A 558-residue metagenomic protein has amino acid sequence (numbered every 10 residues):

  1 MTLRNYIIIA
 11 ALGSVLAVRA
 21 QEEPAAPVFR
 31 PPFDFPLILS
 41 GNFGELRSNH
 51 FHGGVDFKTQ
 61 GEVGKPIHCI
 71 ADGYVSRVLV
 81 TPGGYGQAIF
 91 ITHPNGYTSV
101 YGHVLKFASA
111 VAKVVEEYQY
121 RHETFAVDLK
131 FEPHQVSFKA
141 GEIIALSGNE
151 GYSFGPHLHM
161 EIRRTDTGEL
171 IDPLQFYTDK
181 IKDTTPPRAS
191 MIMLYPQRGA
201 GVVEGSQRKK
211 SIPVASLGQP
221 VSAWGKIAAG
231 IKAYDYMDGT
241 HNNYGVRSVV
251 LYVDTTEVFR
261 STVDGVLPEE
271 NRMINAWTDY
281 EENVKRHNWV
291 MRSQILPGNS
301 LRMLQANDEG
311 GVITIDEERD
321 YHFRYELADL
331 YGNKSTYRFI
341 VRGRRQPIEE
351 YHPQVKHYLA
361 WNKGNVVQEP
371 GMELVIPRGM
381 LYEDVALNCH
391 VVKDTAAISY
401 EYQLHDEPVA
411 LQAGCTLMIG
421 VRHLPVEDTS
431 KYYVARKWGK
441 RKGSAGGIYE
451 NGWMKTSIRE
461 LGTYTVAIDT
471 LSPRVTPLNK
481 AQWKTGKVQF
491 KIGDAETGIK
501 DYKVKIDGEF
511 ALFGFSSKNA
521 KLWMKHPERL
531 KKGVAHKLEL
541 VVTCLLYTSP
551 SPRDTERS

Functional and structural regions predicted by a protein language model:
A20-T98, L105-F107, F125-H134, K139-A140 (+2 more regions): Surface-exposed, glycine-biased beta-strand/turn segments
T98-F131, Q207-G218, G245, Y252-I313 (+2 more regions): Exoplasmic/lumenal beta-rich domain surfaces
P213-L251, A410-T416, A481-K491: Contiguous beta-strand segments within globular domains
G239-R247, R286, T429, A495-I506: Solvent-exposed loop/turn segments flanking beta-strands in beta-repeat/beta-sandwich domains
T314-R319, P527-A535: Surface-exposed, short loops/turns at beta-strand junctions within beta-sandwich domains
I348-W361, L387-Y433: Proteolytic processing hotspots in large secreted/extracellular or virion-associated proteins and select intracellular
I376, D406-Y464, D501, F510-A511: Proteolytic-maturation and junctional protease-sensitive modules
Y547-S558: Single conserved hydrophobic/aromatic residue that forms the stacking wall/gate of nucleotide- or nucleobase-binding
